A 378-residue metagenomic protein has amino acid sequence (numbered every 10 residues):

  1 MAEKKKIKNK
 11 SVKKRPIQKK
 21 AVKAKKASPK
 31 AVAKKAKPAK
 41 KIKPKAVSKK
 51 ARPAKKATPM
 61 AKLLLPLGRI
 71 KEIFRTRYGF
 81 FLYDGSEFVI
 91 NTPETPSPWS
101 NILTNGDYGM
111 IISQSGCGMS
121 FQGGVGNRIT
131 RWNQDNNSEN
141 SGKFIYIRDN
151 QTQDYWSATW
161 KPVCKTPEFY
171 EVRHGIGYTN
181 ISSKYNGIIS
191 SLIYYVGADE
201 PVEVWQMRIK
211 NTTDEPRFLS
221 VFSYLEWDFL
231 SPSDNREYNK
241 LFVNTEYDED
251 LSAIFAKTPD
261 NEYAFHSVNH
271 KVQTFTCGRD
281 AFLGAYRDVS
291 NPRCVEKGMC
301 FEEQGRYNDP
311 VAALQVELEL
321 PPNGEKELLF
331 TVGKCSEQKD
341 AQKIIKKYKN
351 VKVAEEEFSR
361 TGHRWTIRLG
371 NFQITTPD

Functional and structural regions predicted by a protein language model:
M1-K56: Polybasic, lysine-enriched low-complexity intrinsically disordered terminal tails
K56-N140, T258-A264, G333, Q342-I344 (+2 more regions): Beta-strand-rich N-terminal accessory domains
L82-N101, C300-L320: Short acidic, Pro/Gly- and aromatic-enriched capping/linker segments at domain boundaries
P98-N101, I111-Q114, M119-G123, Y155-S157 (+6 more regions): Short helix/loop capping segments that flank catalytic or ligand/cofactor-binding pockets
N105-E171, E249-L283, F358-D378: Carboxylate/His-rich catalytic cores and anion/metal-binding grooves
G106, R217, L318-S336: Short Pro-Gly-centered flexible turn/kink motifs
N136-N137, I181, Y195-K297, K339-G370: Polysaccharide-binding surfaces and accessory modules of carbohydrate-active proteins
Q151-V202, D288-L314: Extended, loop-rich substrate-binding clefts of extracytoplasmic carbohydrate-active enzymes
